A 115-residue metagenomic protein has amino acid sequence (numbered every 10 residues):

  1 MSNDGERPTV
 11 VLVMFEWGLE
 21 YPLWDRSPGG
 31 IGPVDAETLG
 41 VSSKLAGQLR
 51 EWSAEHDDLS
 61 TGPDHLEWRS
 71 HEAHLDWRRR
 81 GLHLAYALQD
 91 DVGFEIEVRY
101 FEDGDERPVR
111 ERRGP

Functional and structural regions predicted by a protein language model:
M1-P115: Intrinsic low-complexity, intrinsically disordered or marginally ordered coil/linker segments
